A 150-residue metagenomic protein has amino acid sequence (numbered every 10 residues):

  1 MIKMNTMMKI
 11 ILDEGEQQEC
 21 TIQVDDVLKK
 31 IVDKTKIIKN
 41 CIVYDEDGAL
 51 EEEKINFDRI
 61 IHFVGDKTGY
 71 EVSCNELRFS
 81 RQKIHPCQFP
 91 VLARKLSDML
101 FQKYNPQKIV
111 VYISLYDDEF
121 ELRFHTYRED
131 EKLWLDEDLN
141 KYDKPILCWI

Functional and structural regions predicted by a protein language model:
M1-S73, L77-R81: N-terminal leader/targeting segments
C87-P90, R94-I150: Acidic, proline/glycine-rich low-complexity IDRs
